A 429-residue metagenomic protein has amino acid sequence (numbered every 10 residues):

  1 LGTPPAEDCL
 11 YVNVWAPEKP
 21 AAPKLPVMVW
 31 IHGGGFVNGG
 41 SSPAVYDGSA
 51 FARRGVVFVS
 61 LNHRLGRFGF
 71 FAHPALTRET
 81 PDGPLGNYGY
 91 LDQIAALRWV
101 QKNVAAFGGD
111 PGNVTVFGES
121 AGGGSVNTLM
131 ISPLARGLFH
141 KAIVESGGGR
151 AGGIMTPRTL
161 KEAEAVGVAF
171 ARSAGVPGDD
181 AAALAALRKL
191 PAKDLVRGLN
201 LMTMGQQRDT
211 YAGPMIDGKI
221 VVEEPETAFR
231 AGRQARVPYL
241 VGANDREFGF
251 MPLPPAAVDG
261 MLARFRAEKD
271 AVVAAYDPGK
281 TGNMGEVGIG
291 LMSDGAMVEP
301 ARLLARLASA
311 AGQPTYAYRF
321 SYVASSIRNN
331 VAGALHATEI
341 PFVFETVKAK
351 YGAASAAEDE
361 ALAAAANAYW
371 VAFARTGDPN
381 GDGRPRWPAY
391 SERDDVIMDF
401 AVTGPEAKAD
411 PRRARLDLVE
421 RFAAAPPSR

Functional and structural regions predicted by a protein language model:
L1-D8, A21-P23, I31-I94, R98-A106 (+1 more regions): Cap/lid segment of the alpha/beta-hydrolase catalytic domain
L1-G2, D82-N87, R150-R158, S173-A174 (+7 more regions): Active-site rim elements
L1-P23, K193, G404, V419-R429: Catalytic-loop region of hydrolases
P5, D270, E299-R429: Mobile gating loops/cap/lid regions near enzyme active sites that modulate substrate access
P26, N113, P238: Alpha/beta-hydrolase fold active-site loops
F36, G118-T128: Glycine-rich nucleophile elbow surrounding the catalytic serine of serine-hydrolase chemistry
K102, T128, R136, K141 (+3 more regions): Substrate-access "cap/lid" subdomains that shape and gate the entrance to catalytic or ligand-binding pockets
F107-E119: Alpha/beta-hydrolase fold nucleophile elbow
